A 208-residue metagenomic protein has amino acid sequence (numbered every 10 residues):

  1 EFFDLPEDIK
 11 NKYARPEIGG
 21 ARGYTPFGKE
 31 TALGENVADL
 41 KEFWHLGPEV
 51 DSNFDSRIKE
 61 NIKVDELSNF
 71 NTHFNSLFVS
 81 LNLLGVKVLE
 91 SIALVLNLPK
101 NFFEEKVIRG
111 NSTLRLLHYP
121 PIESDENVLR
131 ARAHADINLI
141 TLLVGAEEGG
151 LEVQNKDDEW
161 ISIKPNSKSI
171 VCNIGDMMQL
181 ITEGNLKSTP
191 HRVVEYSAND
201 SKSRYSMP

Functional and structural regions predicted by a protein language model:
E1-P208: Peripheral, non-catalytic segments flanking oxidoreductase cores
